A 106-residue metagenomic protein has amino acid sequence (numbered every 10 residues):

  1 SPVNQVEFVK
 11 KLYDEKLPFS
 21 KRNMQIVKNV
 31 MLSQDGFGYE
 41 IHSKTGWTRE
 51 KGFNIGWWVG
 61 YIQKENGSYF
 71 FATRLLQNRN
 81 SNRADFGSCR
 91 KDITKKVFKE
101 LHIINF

Functional and structural regions predicted by a protein language model:
V6-F106: Structured C-terminal helix/loop/strand segments within mature extracytoplasmic catalytic/sensor domains
